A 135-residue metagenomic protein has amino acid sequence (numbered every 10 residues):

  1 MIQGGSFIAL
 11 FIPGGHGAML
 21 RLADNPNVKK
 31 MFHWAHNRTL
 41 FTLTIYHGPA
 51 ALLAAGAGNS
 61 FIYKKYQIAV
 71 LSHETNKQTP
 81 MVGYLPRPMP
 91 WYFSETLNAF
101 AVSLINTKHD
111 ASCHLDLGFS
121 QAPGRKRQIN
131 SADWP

Functional and structural regions predicted by a protein language model:
M1-P135: Active-site-adjacent pocket-lining segments in enzyme domains
